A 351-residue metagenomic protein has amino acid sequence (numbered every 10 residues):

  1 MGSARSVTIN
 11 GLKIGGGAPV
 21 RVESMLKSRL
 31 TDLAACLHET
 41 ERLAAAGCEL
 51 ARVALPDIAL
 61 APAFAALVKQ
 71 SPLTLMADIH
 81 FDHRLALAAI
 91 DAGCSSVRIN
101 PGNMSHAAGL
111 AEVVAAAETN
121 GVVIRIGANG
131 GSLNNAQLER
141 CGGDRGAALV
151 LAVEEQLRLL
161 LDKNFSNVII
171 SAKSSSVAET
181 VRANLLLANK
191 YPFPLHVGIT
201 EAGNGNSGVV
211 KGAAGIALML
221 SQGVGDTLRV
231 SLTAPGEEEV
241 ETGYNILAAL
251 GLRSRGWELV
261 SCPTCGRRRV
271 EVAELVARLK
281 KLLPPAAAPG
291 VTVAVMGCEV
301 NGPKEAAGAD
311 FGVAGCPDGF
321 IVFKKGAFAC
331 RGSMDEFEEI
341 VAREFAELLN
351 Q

Functional and structural regions predicted by a protein language model:
M1-M25, E118, K281: N-terminal amphipathic alpha-helix/helix-capping segment at the start of soluble metabolic enzymes
G17-A35, A54, L73-F81, Q137-V150 (+1 more regions): Active-site mouth loops of central-metabolism enzymes
V22, D78, I126, I170 (+4 more regions): Conserved, mostly hydrophobic/aromatic
K27-L30, A44-V68, R98-H106, V168-V177: Glycine-rich, proline-tolerant flexible connector loops at the mouths of alpha/beta enzymes
H38-E39, L43, R52-A92: N-terminal active-site wall of soluble small-molecule enzyme domains
I58-I79, E112-I124, L186-L195, L279-K281: Alpha-helix-loop-beta-strand connector modules within alpha/beta enzyme cores
R84-R125: Hydrophobic or amphipathic alpha-helical targeting/insertion segments
N129-S132, Q137-P284, V295: Catalytic alpha/beta core domains of metabolic enzymes, predominantly
